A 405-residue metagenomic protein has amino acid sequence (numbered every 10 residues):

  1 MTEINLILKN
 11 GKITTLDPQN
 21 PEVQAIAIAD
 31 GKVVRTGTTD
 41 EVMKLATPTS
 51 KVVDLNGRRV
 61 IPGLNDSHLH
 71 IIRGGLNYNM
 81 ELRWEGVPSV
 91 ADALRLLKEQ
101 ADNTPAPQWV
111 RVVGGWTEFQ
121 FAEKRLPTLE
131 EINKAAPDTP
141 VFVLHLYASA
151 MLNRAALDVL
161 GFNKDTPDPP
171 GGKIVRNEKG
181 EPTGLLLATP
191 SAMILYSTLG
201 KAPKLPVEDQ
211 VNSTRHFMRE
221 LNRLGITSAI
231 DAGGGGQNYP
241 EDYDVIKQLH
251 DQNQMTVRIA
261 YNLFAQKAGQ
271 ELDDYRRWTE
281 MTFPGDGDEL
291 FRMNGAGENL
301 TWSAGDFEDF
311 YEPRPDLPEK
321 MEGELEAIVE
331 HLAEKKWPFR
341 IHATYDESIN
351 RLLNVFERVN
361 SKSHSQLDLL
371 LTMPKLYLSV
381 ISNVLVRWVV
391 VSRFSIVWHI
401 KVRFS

Functional and structural regions predicted by a protein language model:
M1-T2, L371: Polar low-complexity intrinsically disordered regions
E3-K9, T14, P18-G63, S67-R277 (+2 more regions): Divalent metal-binding segments
V42, W302, N354-K362: Conserved helix-loop functional segments at active or binding sites
Y78-L82, Q366-D368, M373, V402-S405: Short beta-alpha connecting loops at secondary-structure transitions that line or flank enzyme active sites
L249-Q252, T279-F291, S361-H364, L385-R387: Acidic (Asp/Glu)-rich catalytic clusters
L263-E271, T372-I381: Short, conserved secondary-structure transition motifs
L325-I328, F339, S348-L352, L367-M373 (+3 more regions): Extended, hydrophobic alpha-helical segments in both membrane/secreted and soluble proteins
L376-S405: Active-site-adjacent C-terminal substructures of enzyme catalytic domains
